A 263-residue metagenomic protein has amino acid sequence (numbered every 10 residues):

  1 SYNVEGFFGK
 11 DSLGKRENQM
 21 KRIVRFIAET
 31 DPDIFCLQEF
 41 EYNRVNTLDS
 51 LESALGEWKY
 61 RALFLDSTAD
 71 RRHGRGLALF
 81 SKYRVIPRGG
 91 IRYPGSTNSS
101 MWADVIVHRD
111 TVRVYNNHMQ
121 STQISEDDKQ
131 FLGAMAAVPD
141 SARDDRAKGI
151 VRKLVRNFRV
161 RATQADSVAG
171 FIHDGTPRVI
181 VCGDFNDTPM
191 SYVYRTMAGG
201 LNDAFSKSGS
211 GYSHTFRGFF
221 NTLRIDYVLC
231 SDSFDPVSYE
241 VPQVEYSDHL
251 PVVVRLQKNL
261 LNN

Functional and structural regions predicted by a protein language model:
Y2-V4, E39-F40, M119, D184-F185: Active-site metal-binding loops of divalent metal-dependent hydrolases
V4-M20, Q123-N157: Acidic/histidine-rich helix-loop elements that form or flank divalent-metal/phosphate-binding sites at the catalytic
L13, I34-E39, V151-F158, I180-G183: Second-shell loop/turn segments in exported
N18, R22-R25, N46, S50 (+6 more regions): Extracytoplasmic/secreted proteins, especially bacterial periplasmic and envelope-associated proteins
K21, R25, I34-L132, E240-V244: Structured beta-strand-rich core segments of catalytic domains in phosphoester-bond hydrolases
E29-D31, V107-R109, H173-T176: Glycine-rich phosphate-binding loop signature in dinucleotide/nucleotide-binding domains
D31, K82-R84, T176, S233: Residue-level detector of structured alpha->beta connecting loops
G90-I91, R159-I180, F185-N263: Metal-dependent phosphoester-hydrolase catalytic domains
